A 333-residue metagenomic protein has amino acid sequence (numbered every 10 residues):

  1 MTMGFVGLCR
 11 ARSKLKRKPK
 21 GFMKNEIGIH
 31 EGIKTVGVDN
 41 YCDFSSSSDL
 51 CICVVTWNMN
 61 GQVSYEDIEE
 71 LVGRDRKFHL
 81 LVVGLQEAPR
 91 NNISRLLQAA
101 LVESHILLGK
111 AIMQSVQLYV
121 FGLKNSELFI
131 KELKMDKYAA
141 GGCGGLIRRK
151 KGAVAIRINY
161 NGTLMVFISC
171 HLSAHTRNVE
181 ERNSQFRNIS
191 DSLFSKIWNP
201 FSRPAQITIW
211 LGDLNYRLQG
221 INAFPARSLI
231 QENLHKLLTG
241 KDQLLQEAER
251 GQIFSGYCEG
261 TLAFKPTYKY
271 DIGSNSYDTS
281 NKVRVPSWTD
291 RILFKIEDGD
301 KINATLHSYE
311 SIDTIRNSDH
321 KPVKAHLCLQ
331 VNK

Functional and structural regions predicted by a protein language model:
M1-Y119, N178, F186, E249 (+2 more regions): N-terminal, active-site-proximal structural segment of metallo-dependent hydrolase catalytic domains
G37-D43, S64-L71, I93-R95, S104-L108 (+9 more regions): Eukaryotic intrinsically disordered and solvent-exposed regulatory patches
S45-S47, W57-G61, R76, L85-R90 (+8 more regions): Amphipathic alpha-helical protein-protein interaction segments
S48-V55, K77-L81, E103, S115-Q117 (+8 more regions): Core residues of folded domains in eukaryotic genome-function proteins
W57-M59, L123, C170, D213: Cofactor-binding loop segments of dinucleotide-utilizing enzymes, especially the Rossmann-like FAD- and NAD(P)+-binding
V63, N92, I130, T176 (+1 more regions): Activation segment
E87-S173: Structured beta-strand-rich core segments of catalytic domains in phosphoester-bond hydrolases
Y160, I168-S173, R177-K333: Catalytic lobes of large eukaryotic enzymes
